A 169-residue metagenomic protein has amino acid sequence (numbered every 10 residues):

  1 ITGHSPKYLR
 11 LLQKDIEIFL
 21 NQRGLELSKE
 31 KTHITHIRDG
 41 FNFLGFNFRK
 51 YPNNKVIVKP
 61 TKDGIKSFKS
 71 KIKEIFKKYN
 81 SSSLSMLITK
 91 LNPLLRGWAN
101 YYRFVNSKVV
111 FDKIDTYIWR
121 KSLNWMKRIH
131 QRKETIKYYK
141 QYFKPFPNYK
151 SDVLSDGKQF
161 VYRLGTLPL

Functional and structural regions predicted by a protein language model:
I1-L169: Non-catalytic terminal/accessory segments
